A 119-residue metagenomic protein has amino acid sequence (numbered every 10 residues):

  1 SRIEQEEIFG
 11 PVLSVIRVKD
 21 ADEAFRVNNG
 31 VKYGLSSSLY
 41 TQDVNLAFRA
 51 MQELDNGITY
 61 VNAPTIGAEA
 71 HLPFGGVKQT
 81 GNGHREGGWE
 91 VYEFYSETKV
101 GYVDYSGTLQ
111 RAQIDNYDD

Functional and structural regions predicted by a protein language model:
S1-D119: Conserved C-terminal structural/oligomerization subdomain of aldehyde/semialdehyde dehydrogenase
